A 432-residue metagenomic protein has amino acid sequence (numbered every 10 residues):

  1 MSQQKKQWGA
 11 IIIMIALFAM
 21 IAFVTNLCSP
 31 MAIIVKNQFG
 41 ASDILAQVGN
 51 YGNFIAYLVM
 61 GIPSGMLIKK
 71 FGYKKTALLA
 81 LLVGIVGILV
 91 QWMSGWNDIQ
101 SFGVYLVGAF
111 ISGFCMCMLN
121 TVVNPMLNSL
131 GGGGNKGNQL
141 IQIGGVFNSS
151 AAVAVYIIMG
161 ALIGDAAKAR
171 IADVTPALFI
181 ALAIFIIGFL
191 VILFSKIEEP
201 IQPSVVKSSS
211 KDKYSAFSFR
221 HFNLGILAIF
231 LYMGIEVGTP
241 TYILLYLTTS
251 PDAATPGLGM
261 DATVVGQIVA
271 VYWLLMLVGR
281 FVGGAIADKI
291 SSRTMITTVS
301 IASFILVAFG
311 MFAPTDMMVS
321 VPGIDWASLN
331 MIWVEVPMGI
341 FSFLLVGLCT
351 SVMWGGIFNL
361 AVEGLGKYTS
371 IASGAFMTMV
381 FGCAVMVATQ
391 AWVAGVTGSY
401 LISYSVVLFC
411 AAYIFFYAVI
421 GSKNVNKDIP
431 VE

Functional and structural regions predicted by a protein language model:
G9-A41, V123-N124, T239-L247: Extracytoplasmic
C28-A32, S218-W273: Extracytoplasmic gate region of multi-pass secondary transporters
V48-I68, A270-V282, V385: Central cavity-lining transmembrane alpha-helices of secondary-active solute carriers, predominantly the Major
V59-F102: Conserved MFS/SLC helix-loop-helix module at the cytosolic interface between two early adjacent transmembrane helices
M60-K75, V278-S292, A394-G395: Helix-to-loop junctions at the C-terminal end of transmembrane segments in multipass secondary transporters
L82-I99, I301-I332: C-terminal ends and interior cores of transmembrane alpha-helices in multi-pass membrane transporters/permeases
M118-G132, T350-G366: Intracellular juxtamembrane helix-capping segments at the cytosolic ends of symmetry-related transmembrane helices
G137-K196: Helix-loop-helix hairpin linking two adjacent transmembrane segments in secondary transporters
